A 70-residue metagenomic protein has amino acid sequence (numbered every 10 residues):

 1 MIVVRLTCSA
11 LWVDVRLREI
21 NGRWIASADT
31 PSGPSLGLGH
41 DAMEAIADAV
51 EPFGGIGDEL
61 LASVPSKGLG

Functional and structural regions predicted by a protein language model:
M1-S27, G33: N-terminal segment of the canonical double-stranded RNA-binding domain
D29-E44: A short, exposed loop/beta-hairpin motif centered on an aromatic-Gly-Thr core
D29-S32, V50, S63: Selective for proline/serine-rich intrinsically disordered segments in cytosolic/nuclear regulatory regions
A45-P52: Stable alpha-helical structural segments in soluble proteins, enriched in small hydrophobic residues
G54-I56: Short, intrinsically disordered terminal segments enriched in charged and Pro/Gly residues
E59-G70: Short, mixed-charge low-complexity intrinsically disordered segments
